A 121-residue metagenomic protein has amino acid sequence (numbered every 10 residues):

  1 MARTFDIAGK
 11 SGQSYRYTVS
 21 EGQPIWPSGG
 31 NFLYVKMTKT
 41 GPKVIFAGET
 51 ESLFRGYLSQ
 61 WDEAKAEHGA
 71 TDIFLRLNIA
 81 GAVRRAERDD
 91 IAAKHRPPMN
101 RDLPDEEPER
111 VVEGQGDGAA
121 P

Functional and structural regions predicted by a protein language model:
M1-D62, A82-P97, R110-P121: GIY-YIG nuclease catalytic motif and its immediate N-terminal context
G56-I79: Mid-chain, well-packed structural core segment of small domains
M99-E106: Coupling/hinge elements of helicase-like and P-loop NTPase modules
